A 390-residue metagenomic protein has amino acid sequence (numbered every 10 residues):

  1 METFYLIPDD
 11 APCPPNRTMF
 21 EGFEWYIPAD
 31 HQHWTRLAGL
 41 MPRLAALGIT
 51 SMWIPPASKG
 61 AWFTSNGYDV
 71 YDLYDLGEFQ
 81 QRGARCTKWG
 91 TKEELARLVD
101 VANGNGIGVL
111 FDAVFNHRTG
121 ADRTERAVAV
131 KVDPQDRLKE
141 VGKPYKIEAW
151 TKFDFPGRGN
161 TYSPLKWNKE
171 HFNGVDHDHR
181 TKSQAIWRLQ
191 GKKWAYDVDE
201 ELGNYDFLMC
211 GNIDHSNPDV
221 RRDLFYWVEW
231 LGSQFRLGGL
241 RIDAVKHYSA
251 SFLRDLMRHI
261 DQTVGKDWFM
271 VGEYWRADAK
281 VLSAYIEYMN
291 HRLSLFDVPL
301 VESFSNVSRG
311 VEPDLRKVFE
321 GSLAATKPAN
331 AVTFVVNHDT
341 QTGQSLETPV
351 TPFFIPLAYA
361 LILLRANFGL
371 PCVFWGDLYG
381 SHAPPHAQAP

Functional and structural regions predicted by a protein language model:
F4-H31, F207-N217: Boundary/entry segment of secreted carbohydrate-active catalytic domains
Y5-R17, R36-R43, I49, S58 (+6 more regions): Active-site-proximal helices and loops of the catalytic beta/alpha 8
G22-Y26, G77-Q80, D339: Short, histidine-centered active-site or binding-site loop motifs used for metal coordination, general acid-base
T91-K92: Helix-loop module immediately N-terminal to the HCX5R catalytic loop in PTP-like cysteine phosphatase domains
P164-D219, S233: Long, low-complexity, polar/charged, intrinsically disordered or flexibly structured peripheral segments
